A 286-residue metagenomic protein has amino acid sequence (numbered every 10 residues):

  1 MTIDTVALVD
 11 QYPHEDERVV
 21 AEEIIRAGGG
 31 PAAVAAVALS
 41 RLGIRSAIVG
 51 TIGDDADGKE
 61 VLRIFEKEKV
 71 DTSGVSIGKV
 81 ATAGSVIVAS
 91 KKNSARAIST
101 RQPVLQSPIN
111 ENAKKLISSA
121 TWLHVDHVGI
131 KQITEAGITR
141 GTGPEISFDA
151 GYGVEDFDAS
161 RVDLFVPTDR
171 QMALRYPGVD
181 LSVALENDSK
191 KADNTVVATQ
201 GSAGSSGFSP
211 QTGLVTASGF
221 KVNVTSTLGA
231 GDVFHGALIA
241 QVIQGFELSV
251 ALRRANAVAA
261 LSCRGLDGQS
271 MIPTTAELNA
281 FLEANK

Functional and structural regions predicted by a protein language model:
M1-V49, G58-E60, N223-V224, Q269 (+1 more regions): Glycine-rich phosphate/adenosyl-contacting loop at the front of the ribokinase-like
Y12-A21, V166-D169, V215-A217: Short glycine/proline- and charge-enriched loop/turn segments that cap or connect secondary-structure elements
E15-R26, R41-T121, N279-K286: Conserved N-terminal subdomain of the carbohydrate kinase-like
I24-I25, R101-V104, A150-V154, R170-A173 (+1 more regions): Short, acidic/turn-prone active-site loops that include or flank metal/cofactor- and phosphate-binding residues
L39, T168, G231: Short, conserved phosphate/pyrophosphate- and ester-handling motifs at nucleotide-, phospho-/glycolipid
T121-N187, T195, A203-G204: Conserved beta-alpha-beta core of the PfkB/ribokinase-like small-molecule kinase fold
E155, L181-K286: Conserved phosphate-binding/catalytic region of the ribokinase-like
